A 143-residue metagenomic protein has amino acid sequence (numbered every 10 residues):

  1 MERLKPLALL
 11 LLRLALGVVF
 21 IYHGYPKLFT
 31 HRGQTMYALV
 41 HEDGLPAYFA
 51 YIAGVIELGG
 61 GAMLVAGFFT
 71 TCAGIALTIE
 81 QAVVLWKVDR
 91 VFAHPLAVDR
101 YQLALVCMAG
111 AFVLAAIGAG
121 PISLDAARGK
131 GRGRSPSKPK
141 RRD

Functional and structural regions predicted by a protein language model:
M1-F29, A47-V55, G59, V65-D143: Extended, low-polarity transmembrane helix blocks
T30-D43, T71: Short juxtamembrane and helix-loop transition motifs at transmembrane-helix boundaries in membrane proteins
